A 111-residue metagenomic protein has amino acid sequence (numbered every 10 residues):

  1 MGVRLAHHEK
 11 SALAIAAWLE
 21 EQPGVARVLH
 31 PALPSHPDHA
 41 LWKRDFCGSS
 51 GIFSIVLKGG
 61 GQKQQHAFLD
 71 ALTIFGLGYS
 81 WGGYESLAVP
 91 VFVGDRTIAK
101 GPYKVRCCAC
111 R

Functional and structural regions predicted by a protein language model:
M1-E20, R27, F46-S50: Structural signature of PLP-dependent enzymes
V25-C110: Conserved C-terminal alpha-helix-loop-beta "cap" of PLP-dependent enzymes that closes/shapes the active-site mouth
